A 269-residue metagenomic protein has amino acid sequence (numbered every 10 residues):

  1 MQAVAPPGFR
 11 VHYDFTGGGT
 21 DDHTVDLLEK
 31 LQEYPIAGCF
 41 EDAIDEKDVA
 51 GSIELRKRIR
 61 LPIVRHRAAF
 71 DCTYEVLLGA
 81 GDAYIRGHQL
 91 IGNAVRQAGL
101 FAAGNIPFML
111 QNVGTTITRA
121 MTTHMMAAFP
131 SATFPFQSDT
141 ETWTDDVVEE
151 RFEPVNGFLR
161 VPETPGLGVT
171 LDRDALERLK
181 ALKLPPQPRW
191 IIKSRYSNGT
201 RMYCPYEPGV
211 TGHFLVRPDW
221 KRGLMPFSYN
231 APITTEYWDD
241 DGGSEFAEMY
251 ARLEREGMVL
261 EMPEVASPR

Functional and structural regions predicted by a protein language model:
M1, D14, F40, T122 (+2 more regions): Buried hydrophobic positions in well-ordered alpha/beta secondary-structure cores of metabolic enzymes
M1-E54: Metal-dependent enolase-superfamily TIM-barrel catalytic cores that perform enediolate-based chemistry
I36-C39, D45-L171, K180, P188-R189 (+1 more regions): Shared catalytic-loop signature of beta/alpha-barrel
E149-R269: C-terminal extensions of enzymes
